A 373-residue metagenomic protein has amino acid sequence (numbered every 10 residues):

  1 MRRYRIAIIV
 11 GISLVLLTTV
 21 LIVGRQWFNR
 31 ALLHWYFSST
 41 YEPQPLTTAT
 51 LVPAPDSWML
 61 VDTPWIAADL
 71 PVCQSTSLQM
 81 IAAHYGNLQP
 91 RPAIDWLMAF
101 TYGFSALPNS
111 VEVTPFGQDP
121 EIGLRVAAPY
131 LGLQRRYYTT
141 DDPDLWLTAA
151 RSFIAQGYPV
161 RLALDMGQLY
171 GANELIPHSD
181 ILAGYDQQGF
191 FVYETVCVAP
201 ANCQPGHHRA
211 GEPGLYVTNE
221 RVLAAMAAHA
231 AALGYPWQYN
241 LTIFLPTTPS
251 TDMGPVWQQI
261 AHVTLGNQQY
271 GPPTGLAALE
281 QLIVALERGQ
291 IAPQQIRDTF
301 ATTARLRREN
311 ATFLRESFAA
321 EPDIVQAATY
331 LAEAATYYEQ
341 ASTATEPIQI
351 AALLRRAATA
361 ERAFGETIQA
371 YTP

Functional and structural regions predicted by a protein language model:
M1-R5: Positively charged n-region of N-terminal signal peptides that target proteins for export
I6-F116, A277-F300, A319-D323, T329-Y330 (+3 more regions): Active-site-adjacent structural segments surrounding the nucleophilic cysteine of cysteine proteases and isopeptidases
D69, Q74-L78, A93, D119-A127 (+4 more regions): Stable alpha-helical elements in mature extracytoplasmic
S105-V113, E121-L124, L133, Y138 (+3 more regions): Long, contiguous interaction/targeting segments characteristic of exported/extracellular or secretory-pathway proteins
T114-L169, L233-F244, T248-Q258: Predominantly the structural core of cysteine protease catalytic domains
D141-C197, A201, T372: Active-site-adjacent substructure of cysteine-protease-like catalytic cores
N173, D186-E316: Noncatalytic regulatory segments and standalone regulatory/sensor domains
R307, Y338, A358-E361, G365: Polar/charged side chains located within well-ordered beta-strands of beta-rich proteins
